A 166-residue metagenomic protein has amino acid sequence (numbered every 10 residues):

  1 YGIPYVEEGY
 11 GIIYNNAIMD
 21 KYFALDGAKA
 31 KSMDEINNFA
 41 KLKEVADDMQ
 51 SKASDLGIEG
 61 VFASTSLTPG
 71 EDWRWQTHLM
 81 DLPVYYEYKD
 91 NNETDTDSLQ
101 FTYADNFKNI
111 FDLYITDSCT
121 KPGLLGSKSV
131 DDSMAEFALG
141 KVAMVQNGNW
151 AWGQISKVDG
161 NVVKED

Functional and structural regions predicted by a protein language model:
Y1-V6, Y10, A40-T96, V142: Extracytoplasmic/periplasmic solute-binding protein
Y10-Y14, M19: Short glycine- and hydrophobic/aromatic-rich loop-to-beta-strand nucleating segment in the catalytic cores
K21, K31-I36, S66-P69, V84-N109 (+1 more regions): Short, solvent-exposed loop/beta-turn-alpha elements that line the ligand-binding surface or hinge of extracytoplasmic
Y22-D26, A46-S54, P83-Y86, I115-P122 (+2 more regions): Sec/Tat-exported extracytoplasmic proteins
D26-K41, A46: Donor nucleotide-sugar recognition loop
I36-K41, L124-L139: Short helix-initiation/N-cap motifs at beta->coil->alpha
K43-D48, Y86, D90-S127, D166: Glycine-centered hinge/linker elements that transmit conformational signals in sensory and ligand-binding systems
A143-N147: Paired acidic/hydrophobic, glycine-rich loop segments that form the ligand-binding mouth/hinge of periplasmic-binding
